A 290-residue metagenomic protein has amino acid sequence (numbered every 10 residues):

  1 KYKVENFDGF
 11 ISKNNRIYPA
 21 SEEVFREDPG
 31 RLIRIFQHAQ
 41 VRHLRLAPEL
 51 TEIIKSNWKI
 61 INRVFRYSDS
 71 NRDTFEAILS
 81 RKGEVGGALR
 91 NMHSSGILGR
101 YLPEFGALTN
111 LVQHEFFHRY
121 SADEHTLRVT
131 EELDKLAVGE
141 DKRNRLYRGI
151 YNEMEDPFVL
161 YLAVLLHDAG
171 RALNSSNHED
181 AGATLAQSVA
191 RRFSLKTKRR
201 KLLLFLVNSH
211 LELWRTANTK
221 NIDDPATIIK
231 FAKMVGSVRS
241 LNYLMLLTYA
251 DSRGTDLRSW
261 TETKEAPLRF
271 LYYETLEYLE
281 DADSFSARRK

Functional and structural regions predicted by a protein language model:
K1, L46-I54, R66-R72, G86-S95 (+7 more regions): Short coil/turn segments at secondary-structure boundaries
K1-H118: Non-catalytic interface/linker regions that flank or bridge core catalytic/transmembrane domains
Y2-Y18, S94-H114, Y120-V164, A169: Active-site-adjacent "gating/activation" loops or surface patches in catalytic cores
E27, R31, E84-N91, Y101 (+5 more regions): Residue-level detector of well-ordered alpha-helical segments, enriched for hydrophobic/aromatic packing positions
Q37, R90, E131, F205-N208 (+1 more regions): Generic alpha-helical structural context detector
V112, S121-A122, R148-D281: Divalent metal-dependent catalytic cores for phosphoryl transfer on phosphate-bearing substrates
